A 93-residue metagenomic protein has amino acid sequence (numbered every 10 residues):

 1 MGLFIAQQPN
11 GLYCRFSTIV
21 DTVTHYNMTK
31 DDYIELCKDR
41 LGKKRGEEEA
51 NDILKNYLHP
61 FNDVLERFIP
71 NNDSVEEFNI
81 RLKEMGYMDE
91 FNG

Functional and structural regions predicted by a protein language model:
M1-C14, T18-K30, L41-G42: Short N-terminal "domain-start" leader segments that mark the transition from disordered tails or signal peptides into
E35, D39-G93: Low-complexity intrinsically disordered segments
